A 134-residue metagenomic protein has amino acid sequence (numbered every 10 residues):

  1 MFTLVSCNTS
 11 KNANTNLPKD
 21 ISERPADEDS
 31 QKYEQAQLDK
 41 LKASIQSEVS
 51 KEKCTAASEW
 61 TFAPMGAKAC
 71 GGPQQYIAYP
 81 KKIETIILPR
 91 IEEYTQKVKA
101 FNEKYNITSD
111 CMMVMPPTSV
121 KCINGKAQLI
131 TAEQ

Functional and structural regions predicted by a protein language model:
T3-S6: C-terminal motif of bacterial Sec signal peptides marking the signal peptidase cleavage site
N8-S10: Bacterial signal peptide processing site
N16-Q35: Post-signal peptide N-terminal segment of mature Sec-exported envelope proteins
K32-G71: Extracytoplasmic/periplasm-facing segments of secreted or lipoprotein envelope proteins
T55, E59-K99: Mature extracytoplasmic domains of secretory-pathway proteins
W60, V120-C122: A structural signal for short hydrophobic beta-strand segments in well-ordered beta-sheet cores
I86-S119: Functional cores of ribonucleases/endoribonucleases
I123-Q134: Short, low-complexity, Pro/Ser/Thr/Gly-rich segments in the mature regions of secreted, periplasmic
